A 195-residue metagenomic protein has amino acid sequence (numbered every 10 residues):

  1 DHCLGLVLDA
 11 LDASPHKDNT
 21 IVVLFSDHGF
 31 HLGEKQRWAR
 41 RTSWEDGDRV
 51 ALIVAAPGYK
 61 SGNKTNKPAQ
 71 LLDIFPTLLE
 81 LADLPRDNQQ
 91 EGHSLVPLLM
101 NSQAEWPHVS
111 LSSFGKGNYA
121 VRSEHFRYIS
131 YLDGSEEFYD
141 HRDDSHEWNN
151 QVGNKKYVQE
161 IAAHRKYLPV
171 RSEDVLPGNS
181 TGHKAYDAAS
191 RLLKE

Functional and structural regions predicted by a protein language model:
H2, A69-Q70: Aromatic- and histidine-enriched alpha-helix N-cap/loop-to-helix transition segments that scaffold the rims
H2-V7, H164, L168: Alpha-helical packing segments of well-folded alpha/beta enzyme cores
D9-N63, Q70: Histidine-centered active-site microenvironments of extracellular/periplasmic hydrolases and transferases
A13-H16, A104, G153: Secondary-structure boundary motif
H28-E34, K60, L72-H146, Q159-E160 (+2 more regions): C-terminal cap/loop subdomain of S1 sulfatases and analogous C-terminal strand-loop tails that border
N63-K67, P85, V152-G153: Short, solvent-exposed loop/turn segments at secondary-structure boundaries
N149-Y157: Active-site-proximal N-terminal segment of extracellular/periplasmic enzymes that hydrolyze or transfer
